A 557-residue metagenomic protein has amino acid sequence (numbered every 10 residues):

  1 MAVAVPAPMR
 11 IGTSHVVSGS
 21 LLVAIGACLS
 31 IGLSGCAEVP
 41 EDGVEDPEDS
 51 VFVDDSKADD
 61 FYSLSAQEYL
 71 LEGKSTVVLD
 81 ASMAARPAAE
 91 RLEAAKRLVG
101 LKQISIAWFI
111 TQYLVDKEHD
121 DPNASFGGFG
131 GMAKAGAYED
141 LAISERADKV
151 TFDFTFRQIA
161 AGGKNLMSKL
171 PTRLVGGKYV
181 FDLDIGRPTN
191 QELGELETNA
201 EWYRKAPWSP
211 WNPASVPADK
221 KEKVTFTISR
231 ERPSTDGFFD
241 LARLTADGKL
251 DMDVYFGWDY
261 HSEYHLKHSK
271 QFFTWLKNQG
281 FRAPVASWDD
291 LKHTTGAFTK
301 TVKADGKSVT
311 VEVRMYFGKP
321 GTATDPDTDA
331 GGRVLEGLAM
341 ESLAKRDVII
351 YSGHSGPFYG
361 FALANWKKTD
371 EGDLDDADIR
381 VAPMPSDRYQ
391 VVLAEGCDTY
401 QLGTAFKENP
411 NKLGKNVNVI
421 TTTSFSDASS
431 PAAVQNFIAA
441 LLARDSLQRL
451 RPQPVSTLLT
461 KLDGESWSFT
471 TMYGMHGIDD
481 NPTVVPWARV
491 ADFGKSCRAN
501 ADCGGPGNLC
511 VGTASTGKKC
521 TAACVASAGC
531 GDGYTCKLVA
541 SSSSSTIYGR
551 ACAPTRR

Functional and structural regions predicted by a protein language model:
G32-G35: C-terminal motif of bacterial Sec signal peptides marking the signal peptidase cleavage site
A37-V39: Bacterial signal peptide processing site
V51-T155: Long, solvent-exposed N-terminal ectodomains/accessory regions that are displayed to the extracellular/lumenal milieu
F129-K300, M315-G318, S342: Non-catalytic propeptide/linker segments at domain boundaries
W258-S262, K319-G321, G353-Y359, C397-L402 (+1 more regions): Solvent-exposed loop/turn segments at secondary-structure junctions within structured extracellular/periplasmic domains
P326-V419: Cysteine protease catalytic core and zymogen-processing segment of caspase-like enzymes
Q390-V490: Active-site-proximal C-terminal subdomain of hydrolase catalytic domains
V490-R557: Secreted, cysteine-rich disulfide-bonded mini-domains of extracellular proteins
